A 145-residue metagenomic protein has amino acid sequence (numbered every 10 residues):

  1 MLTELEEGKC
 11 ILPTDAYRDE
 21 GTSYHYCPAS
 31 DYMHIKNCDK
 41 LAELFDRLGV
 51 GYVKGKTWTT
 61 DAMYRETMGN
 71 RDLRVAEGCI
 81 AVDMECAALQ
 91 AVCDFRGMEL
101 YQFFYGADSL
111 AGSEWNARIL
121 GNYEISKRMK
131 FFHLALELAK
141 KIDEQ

Functional and structural regions predicted by a protein language model:
M1-Q145: Glycine-rich phosphate- or other oxyanion-binding loops that anchor nucleotides, phosphorylated ligands
